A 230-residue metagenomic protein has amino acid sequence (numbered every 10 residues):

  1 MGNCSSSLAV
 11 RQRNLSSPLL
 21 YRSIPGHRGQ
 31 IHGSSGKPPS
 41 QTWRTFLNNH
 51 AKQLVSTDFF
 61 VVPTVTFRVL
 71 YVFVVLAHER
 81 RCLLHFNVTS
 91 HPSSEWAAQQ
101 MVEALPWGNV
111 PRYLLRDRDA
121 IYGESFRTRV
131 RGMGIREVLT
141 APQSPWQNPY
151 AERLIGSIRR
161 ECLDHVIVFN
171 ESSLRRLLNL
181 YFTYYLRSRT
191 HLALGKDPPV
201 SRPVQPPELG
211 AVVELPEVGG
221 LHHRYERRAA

Functional and structural regions predicted by a protein language model:
M1-A230: Charged DNA-binding/catalytic regions of mobile-element recombinases
